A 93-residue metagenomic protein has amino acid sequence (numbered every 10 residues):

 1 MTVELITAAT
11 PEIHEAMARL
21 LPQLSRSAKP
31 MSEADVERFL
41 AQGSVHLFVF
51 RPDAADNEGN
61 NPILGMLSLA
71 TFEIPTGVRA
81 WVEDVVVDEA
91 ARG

Functional and structural regions predicted by a protein language model:
M1-M31: Short amphipathic alpha-helix that is part of the acyltransferase structural core
L5-A8, P52, T71: Active-site donor-binding loop signature of nucleotide-sugar glycosyltransferases
A28, N60, T76-A80: Conserved acyl-donor/pantetheine-binding loop and adjacent beta-alpha core of acyl/acetyltransferases and related
M31-E37: Short, basic/aromatic recognition patches
R38-V49, T76: A short helix-loop-beta-strand connector motif used in the catalytic cores of GNAT acetyltransferases and, in some
V49, N61-T71, W81, V86: Conserved beta-strand in the GNAT
D53-N61: Intrinsically disordered, low-complexity terminal tails and inter-domain linkers enriched for S/T/G/P/D/E
P75, D88-G93: Conserved glycine-rich acetyl-CoA-binding loop
